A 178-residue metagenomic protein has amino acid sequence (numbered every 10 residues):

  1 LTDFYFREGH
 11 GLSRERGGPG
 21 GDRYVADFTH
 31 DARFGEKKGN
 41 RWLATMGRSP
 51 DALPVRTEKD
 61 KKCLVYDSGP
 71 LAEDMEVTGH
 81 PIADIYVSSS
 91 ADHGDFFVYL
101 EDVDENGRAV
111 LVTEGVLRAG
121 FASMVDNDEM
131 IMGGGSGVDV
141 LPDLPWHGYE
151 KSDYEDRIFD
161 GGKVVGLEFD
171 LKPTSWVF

Functional and structural regions predicted by a protein language model:
L1-F178: C-terminal, loop-rich substrate-recognition/catalytic regions characterized by aromatic stacking residues
